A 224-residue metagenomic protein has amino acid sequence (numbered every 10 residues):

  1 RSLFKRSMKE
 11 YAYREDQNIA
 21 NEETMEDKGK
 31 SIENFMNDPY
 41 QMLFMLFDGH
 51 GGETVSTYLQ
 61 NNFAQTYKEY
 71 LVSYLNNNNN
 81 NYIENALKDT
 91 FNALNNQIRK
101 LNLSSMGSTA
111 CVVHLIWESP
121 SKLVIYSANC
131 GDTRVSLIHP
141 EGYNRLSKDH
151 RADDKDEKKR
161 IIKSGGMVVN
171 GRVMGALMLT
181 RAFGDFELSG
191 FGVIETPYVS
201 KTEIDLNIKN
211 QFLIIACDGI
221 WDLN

Functional and structural regions predicted by a protein language model:
R1-N224: PP2C/PPM-type serine/threonine phosphatase catalytic core, specifically the conserved beta-strand-loop-alpha-helix
